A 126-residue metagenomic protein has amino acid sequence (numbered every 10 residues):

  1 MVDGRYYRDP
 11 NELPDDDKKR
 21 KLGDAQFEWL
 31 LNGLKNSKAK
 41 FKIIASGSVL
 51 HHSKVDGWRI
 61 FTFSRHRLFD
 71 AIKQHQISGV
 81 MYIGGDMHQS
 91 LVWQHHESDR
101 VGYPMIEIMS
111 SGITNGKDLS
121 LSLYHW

Functional and structural regions predicted by a protein language model:
M1-W126: Long, structured stretches of catalytic cores involved in phosphate-ester chemistry, encompassing
